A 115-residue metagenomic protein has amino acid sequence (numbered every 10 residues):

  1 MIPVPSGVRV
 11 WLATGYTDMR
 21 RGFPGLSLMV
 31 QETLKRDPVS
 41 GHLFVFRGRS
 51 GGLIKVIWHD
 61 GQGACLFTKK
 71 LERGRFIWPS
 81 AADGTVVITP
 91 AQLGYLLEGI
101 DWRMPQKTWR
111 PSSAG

Functional and structural regions predicted by a protein language model:
M1-G115: Polybasic/polar functional segments that serve as interface/processing modules
